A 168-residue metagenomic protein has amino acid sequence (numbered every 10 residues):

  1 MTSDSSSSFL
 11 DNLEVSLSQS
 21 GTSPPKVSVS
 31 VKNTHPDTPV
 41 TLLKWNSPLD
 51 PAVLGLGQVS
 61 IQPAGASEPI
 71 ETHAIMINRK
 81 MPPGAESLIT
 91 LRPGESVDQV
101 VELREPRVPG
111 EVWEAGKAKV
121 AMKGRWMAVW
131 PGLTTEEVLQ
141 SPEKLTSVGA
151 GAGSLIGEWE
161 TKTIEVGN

Functional and structural regions predicted by a protein language model:
M1-P25, P36-P39: Low-complexity, acidic Ser/Thr/Pro/Gly-rich terminal tails and inter-domain linkers that flank the onset of structured
T2-L10, S60-E68, T72, G157: Beta-rich interaction modules in large eukaryotic scaffold/regulatory proteins
D11, S23-V27, E95-Q99, G116-V120 (+1 more regions): Residues at beta-strand starts and edge strands
S28-K32: Short edge beta-strand/loop segments characteristic of extracellular beta-sandwich folds
P36-T41, A128-P131: Short, cysteine-centered beta-strand-loop-beta hairpins and adjacent loop/turn segments enriched in charged/polar
L42-L91: The feature marks short-to-medium sequence segments in extracytoplasmic or secretory-pathway proteins
I89-L103: Short Pro-Gly-centered flexible turn/kink motifs
E105-N168: Terminal connector regions
